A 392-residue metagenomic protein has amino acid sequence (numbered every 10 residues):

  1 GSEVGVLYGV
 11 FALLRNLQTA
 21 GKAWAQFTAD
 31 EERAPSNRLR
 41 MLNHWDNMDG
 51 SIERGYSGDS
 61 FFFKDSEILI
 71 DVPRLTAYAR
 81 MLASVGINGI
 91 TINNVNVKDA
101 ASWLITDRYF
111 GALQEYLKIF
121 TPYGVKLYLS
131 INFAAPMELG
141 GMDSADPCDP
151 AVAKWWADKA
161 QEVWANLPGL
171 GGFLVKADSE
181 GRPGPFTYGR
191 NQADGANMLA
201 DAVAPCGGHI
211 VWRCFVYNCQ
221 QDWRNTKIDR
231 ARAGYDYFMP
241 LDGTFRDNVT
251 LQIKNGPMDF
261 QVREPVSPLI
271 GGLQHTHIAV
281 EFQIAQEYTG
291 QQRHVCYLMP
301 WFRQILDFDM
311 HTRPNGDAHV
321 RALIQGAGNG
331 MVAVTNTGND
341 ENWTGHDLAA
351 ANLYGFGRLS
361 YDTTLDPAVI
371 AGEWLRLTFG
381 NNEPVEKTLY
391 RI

Functional and structural regions predicted by a protein language model:
G1-L174, A204, Y297-M299: Feature activates predominantly on carbohydrate-active enzymes
H44, I92, G172-A177, W212 (+2 more regions): Conserved beta-strand positions
M48, N96-K98, I131-M137, S179-G181 (+3 more regions): Active-site-proximal loop/turn and secondary-structure-junction residues that shape catalytic pockets, frequently
K98-A101, M137-P147, K176-T187, Y217-T226: Active-site-proximal beta-alpha loop/turn segments in soluble metabolic enzymes
A165, P183, G189-I392: Substrate-binding groove of N-acetylhexosamine-processing glycoside hydrolases
